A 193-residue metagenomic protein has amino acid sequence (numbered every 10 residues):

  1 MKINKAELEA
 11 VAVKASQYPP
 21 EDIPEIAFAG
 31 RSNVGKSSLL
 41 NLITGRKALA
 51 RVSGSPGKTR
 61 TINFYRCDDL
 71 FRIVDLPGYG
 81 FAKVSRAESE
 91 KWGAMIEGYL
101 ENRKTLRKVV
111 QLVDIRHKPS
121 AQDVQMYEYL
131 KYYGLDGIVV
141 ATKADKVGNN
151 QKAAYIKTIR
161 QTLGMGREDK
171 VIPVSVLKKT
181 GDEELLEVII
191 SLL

Functional and structural regions predicted by a protein language model:
M1-K83: Conserved G1/Walker A P-loop phosphate-binding module
I3-A15, K146-L193: Canonical P-loop GTPase G-domain recognition
D22, A48, T61, R72 (+7 more regions): Helical mechanochemical/support elements of P-loop NTPase systems and associated helical scaffolds
I43-K47, L100, L163, I189: Hydrophobic aliphatic residues
K58, F71, G78-F81, R116-K118 (+2 more regions): Conserved nucleotide-binding/hydrolysis micro-motifs of P-loop NTPases
Y65, T142, L185: Residue-level signal for inorganic ion chemistry
D68-R107: Conserved nucleotide-sensing/catalytic segment adjacent to the nucleotide-binding pocket in NTP-handling enzymes
E97-D169: Conserved C-terminal guanine-recognition region of P-loop GTPase G domains, centered on the G4
